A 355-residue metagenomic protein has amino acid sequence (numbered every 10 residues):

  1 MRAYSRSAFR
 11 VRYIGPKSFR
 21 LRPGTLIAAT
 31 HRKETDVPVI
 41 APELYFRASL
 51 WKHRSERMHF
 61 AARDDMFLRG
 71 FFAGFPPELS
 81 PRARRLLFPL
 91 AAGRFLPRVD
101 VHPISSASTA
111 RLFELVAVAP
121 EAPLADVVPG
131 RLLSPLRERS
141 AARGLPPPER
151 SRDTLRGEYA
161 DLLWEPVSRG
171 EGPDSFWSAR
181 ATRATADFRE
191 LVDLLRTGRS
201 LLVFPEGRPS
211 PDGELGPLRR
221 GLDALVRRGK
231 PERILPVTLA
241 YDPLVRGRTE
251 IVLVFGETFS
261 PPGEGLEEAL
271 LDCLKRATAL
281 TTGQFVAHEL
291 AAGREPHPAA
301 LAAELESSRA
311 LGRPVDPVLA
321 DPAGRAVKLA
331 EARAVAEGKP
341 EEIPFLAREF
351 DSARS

Functional and structural regions predicted by a protein language model:
R2-F9, L79-A83, W177-T182, D212-G213: Short, flexible loop segments at the rims of nucleotide/cofactor-binding pockets, characterized by
R2-G24, L194-T197: A short, well-structured juxtamembrane/interface segment
F9, D100-V101, A310-R313: Short aromatic/hydrophobic-glycine micro-motifs
F9, E56-M58, R199, E232: A structural micro-motif
V11-P16, F88-P89, F188-R189, L222: A generic local structural motif
Y13-I14, H102-S105, P261: Short acidic-hydrophobic, aromatic-tinged amphipathic segments that line or gate anion-handling sites
R20-F176, K230: Catalytic core of membrane glycerolipid acyltransferases/transacylases, capturing the structured, soluble-facing
S106-S355: Non-catalytic C-terminal accessory region of glycerolipid acyltransferases and related lyso-lipid remodeling enzymes
